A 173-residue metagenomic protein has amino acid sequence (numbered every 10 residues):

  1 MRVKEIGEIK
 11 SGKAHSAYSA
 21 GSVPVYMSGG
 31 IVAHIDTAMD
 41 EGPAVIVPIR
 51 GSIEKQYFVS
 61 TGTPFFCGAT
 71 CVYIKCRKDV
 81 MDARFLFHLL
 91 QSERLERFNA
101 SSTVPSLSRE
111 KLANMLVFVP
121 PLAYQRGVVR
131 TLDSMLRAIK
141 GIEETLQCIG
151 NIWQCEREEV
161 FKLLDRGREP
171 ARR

Functional and structural regions predicted by a protein language model:
M1-M27, N114, V119-R173: Non-catalytic DNA-recognition/assembly elements of restriction-modification systems
S11, R94-R97: Structural motif corresponding to the C-terminal cap of alpha-helices
M27-Q91, A100-T103, S108-L112: A short beta-sheet element
D79, A83-L86, E96, V128-V129 (+1 more regions): Short, charged, low-complexity patches
H88-L95, S134: Short, intrinsically disordered, mixed-charge
